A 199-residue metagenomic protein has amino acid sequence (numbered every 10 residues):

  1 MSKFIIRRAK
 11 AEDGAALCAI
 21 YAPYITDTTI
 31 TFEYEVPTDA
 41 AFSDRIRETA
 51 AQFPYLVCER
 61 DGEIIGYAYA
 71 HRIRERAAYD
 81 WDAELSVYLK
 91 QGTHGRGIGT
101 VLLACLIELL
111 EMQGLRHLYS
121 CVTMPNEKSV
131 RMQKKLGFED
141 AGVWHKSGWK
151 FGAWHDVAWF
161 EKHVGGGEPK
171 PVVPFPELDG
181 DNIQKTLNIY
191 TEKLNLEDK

Functional and structural regions predicted by a protein language model:
F4, E63-Y67, H155: Glycine-rich phosphate/pyrophosphate-binding loop shared by adenosine-nucleotide-utilizing enzymes
I5-L17: A short beta-loop-alpha structural element at the N-terminal edge of CoA-dependent acyl/N-acetyltransferase catalytic
C18-R45: Conserved GNAT-fold acetyl-CoA-binding loop/helix
P37-G92, L103-A104, H163-G165: Acetyl-CoA-dependent GNAT
Y69, Y119-V122, K134, E139-D156 (+1 more regions): Conserved catalytic-core motifs of GNAT/GCN5-like acyltransferases
G95-E108, R131-K135: Conserved acetyl-CoA-binding loop-helix of GNAT-fold acetyltransferases
L110-V122: Conserved GNAT acetyl-CoA-binding A-motif
K146-K199: C-terminal "cap" of GNAT-fold acetyltransferases
